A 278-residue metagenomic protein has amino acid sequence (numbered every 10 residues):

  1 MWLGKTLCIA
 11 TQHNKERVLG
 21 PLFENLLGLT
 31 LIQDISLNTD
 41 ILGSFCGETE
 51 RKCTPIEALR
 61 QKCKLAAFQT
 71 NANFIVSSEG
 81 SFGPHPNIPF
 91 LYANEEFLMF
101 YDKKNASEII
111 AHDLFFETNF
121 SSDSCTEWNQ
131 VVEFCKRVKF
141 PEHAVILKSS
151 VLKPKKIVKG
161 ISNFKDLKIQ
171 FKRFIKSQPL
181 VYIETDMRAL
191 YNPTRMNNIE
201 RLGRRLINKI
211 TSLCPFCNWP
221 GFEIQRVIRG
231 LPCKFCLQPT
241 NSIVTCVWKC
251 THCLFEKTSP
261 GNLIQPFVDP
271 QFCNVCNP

Functional and structural regions predicted by a protein language model:
W2-F23: N-terminal beta1-alpha1 ligand-phosphate binding loop
T11-Q12, S78-S81, K103, H112-L114: Fold-independent oxyanion-binding glycine-rich loops and adjacent beta-strand/coil segments at enzyme active sites
G20-I41: N-terminal segment of the mature soluble domain
L37-A58: N-terminal beta-loop-helix "entrance" segment that forms/cooperates in small-molecule cofactor or anionic ligand
K62, Q69-D102: N-terminal glycine-rich phosphate/adenylate-binding segment common to multiple enzyme folds
S107-A144: Compact, glycine/acidic-enriched structural inserts
C135-L213: Active-site rim beta-loop-alpha module in soluble metabolic enzymes
R201-P278: Cys/His-rich short segments
